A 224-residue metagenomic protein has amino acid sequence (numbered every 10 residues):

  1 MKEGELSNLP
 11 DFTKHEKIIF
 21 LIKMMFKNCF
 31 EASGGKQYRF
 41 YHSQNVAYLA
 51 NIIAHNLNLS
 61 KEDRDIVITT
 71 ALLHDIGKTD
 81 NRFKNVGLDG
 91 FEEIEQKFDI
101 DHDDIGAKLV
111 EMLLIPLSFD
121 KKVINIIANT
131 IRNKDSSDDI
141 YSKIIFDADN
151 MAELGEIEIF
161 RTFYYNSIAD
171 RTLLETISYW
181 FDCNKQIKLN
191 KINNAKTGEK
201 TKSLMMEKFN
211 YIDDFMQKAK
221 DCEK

Functional and structural regions predicted by a protein language model:
K2-K14, G34-Q44, Y48-S60, L73 (+2 more regions): Divalent metal-dependent phosphate-bond-processing catalytic cores, especially two-metal-ion Mg2+/Mn2+ enzymes that act
L6-N28, I76-F83: Short alpha-helical hairpin
H15, A32, V123-N125: Charge-dense, low-complexity polyampholytic segments
I19-N45, N85-K97: Active-site flanking loop/helix segments enriched in acidic
L21-M25, L49-I52, L109-L113: Solvent-exposed, charged/polar functional surfaces in cytosolic regulatory/catalytic domains
N28-S33, I53, L113, L117 (+1 more regions): Alpha-helix C-capping/helix-to-loop hinge sites
D63-I177: Divalent metal-dependent catalytic cores for phosphoryl transfer on phosphate-bearing substrates
